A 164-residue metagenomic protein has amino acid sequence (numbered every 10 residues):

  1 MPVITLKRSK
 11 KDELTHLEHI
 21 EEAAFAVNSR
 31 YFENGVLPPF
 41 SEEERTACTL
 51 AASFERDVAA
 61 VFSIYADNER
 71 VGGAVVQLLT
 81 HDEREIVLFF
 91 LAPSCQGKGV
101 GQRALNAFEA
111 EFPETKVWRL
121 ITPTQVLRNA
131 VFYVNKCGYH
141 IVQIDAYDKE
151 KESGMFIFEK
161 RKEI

Functional and structural regions predicted by a protein language model:
T5-H19: A short beta-loop-alpha structural element at the N-terminal edge of CoA-dependent acyl/N-acetyltransferase catalytic
E22-L50: Conserved GNAT-fold acetyl-CoA-binding loop/helix
E43-S63, G72: A short helix-loop-beta-strand connector motif used in the catalytic cores of GNAT acetyltransferases and, in some
V61-S63, E69-L78, E85, F90: Conserved beta-strand in the GNAT
F89-Q96, T122-T124: A short, internal acetyl-CoA/4′-phosphopantetheine-binding micro-motif in the GNAT/acyltransferase core
L91, G97-A110, N135: Conserved acetyl-CoA-binding loop-helix of GNAT-fold acetyltransferases
E111-T124: Conserved GNAT acetyl-CoA-binding A-motif
I121-Q125, A130, V134-F156: Conserved catalytic-core motifs of GNAT/GCN5-like acyltransferases
